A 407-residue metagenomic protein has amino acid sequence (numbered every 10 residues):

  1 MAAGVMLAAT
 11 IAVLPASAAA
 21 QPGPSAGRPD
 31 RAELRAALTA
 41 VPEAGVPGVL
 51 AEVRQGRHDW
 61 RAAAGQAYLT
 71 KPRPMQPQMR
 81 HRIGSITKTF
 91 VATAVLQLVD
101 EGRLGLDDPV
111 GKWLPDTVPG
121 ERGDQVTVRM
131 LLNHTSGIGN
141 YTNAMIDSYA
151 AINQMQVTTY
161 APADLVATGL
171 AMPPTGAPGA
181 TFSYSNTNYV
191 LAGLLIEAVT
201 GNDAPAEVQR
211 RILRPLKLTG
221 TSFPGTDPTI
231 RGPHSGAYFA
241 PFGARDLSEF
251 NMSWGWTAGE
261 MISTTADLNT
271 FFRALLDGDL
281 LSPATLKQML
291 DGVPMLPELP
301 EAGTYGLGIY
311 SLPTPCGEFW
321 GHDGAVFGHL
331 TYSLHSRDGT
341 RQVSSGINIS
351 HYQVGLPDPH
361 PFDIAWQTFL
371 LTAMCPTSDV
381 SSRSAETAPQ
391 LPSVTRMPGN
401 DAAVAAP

Functional and structural regions predicted by a protein language model:
M1-P22: Secretory targeting and sorting signals
A19-A62, E249-P407: Catalytic loop of the DD-peptidase/beta-lactamase superfamily, centered on the K-T-G motif and neighboring
D30, L34, I83, T87 (+4 more regions): Hydrophobic (often cysteine-bearing) scaffold residues that line and stabilize catalytic clefts of nucleotide/cofactor
L38, R57, K88-V91, V95 (+7 more regions): Residue-level preference for non-acidic, small/hydrophobic
P47, T70-M130, G176-S185, W256: Short active-site loop at a secondary-structure junction that contains or immediately precedes the catalytic residue(s)
W60-A62, T70-R73, N140-T142, Q353-V354: Short, solvent-exposed loop/turn elements at domain surfaces
E121-F319, D323-A325: Short, surface-exposed loop or secondary-structure junction motifs that flank catalytic or metal-binding residues
